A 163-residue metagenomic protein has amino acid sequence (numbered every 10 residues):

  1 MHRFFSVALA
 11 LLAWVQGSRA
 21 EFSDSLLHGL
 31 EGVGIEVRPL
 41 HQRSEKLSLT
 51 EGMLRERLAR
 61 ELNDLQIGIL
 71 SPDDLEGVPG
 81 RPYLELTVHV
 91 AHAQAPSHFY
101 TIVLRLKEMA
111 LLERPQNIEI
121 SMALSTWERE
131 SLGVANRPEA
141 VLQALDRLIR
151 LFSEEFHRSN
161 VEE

Functional and structural regions predicted by a protein language model:
M1-F5: Bacterial N-terminal signal peptides that target proteins for export
S6-W14: Bacterial N-terminal signal peptides
W14-E56, E154-E163: A structural "domain/chain start" motif
S23-S25, L111-E163: C-terminal/domain-edge helix-coil "capping" segments
E31-E36, R57-T101: A short, hydrophobic beta-strand-centered structural micro-motif
P39-H41, V90-H92, L106-A110: Beta-strand elements of well-folded, non-transmembrane domains
A95-E119: An acidic-aromatic pocket/loop used at catalytic or ligand-binding sites
